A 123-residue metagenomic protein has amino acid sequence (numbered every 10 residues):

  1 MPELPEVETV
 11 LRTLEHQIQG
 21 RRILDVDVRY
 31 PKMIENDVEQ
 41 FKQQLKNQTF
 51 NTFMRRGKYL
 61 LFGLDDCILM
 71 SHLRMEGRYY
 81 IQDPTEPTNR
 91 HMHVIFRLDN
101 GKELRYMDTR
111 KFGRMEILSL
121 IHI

Functional and structural regions predicted by a protein language model:
M1-I121: Structured catalytic/nucleic-acid-binding cores of DNA maintenance enzymes
